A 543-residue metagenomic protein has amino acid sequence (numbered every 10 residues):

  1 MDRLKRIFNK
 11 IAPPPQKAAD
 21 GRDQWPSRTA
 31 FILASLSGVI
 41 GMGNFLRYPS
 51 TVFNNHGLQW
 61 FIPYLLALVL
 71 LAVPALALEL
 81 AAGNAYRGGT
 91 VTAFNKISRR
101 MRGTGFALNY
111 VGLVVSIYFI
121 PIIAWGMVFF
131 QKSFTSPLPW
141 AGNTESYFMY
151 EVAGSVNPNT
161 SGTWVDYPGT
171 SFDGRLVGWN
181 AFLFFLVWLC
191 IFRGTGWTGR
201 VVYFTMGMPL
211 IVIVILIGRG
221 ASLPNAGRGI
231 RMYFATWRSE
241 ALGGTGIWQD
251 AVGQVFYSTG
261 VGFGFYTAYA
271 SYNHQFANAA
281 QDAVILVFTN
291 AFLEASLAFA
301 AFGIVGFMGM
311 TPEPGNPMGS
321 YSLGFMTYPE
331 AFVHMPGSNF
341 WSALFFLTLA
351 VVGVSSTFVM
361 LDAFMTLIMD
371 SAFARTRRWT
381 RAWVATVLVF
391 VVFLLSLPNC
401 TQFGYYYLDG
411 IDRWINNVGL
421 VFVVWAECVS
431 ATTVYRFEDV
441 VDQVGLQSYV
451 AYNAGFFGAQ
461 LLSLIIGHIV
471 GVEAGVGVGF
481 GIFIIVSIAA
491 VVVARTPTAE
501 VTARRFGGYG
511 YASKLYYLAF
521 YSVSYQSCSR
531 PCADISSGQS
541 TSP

Functional and structural regions predicted by a protein language model:
K10-W25, T29, L36, G199-M360 (+1 more regions): Membrane-embedded translocation segments of transport machinery
A19-D23, N54, A85-A107, I122-L189 (+9 more regions): Inter-helical loop and helix-membrane interface segments of multi-pass membrane transporters/permeases
R28, L33-L36, I40, I62-R99 (+2 more regions): Juxtamembrane transmembrane-helix boundary signature
L33-G43, V115, I120, A153 (+8 more regions): Hydrophobic, membrane-embedded alpha-helices of multi-pass small-molecule transporters
F53-Q59, A85-G89, R100, K132-P137 (+3 more regions): Juxtamembrane helix-boundary/capping and inter-helix hinge elements in multi-pass membrane proteins
A75, F119-V152, L210-Y233, G303 (+6 more regions): Hydrophobic alpha-helical segments and their helix-loop junctions in multi-pass secondary transporters
A77-V91, A181-W197, I213, R219-R231 (+5 more regions): Juxtamembrane interface elements at the cytosolic ends of transmembrane helices in multi-pass membrane proteins
A372-L388, D412-C528, P543: C-terminal membrane-solvent junction of multi-pass transporters and transport-like membrane proteins
